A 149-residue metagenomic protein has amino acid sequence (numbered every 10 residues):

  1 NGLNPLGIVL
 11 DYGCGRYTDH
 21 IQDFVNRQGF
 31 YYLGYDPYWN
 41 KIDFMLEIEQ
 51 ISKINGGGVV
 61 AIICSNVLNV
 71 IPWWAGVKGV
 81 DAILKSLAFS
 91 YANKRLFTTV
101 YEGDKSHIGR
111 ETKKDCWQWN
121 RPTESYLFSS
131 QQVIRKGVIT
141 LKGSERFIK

Functional and structural regions predicted by a protein language model:
N1-I54, K78, R95-K149: Class I (Rossmann-like) S-adenosyl-L-methionine-dependent methyltransferase catalytic domain, capturing the SAM-binding
N55, S86-Y91: Short, conserved loop/helix-junction motifs that constitute active-site signature segments in enzyme catalytic cores
V60-A75: A short SAM/SAH-binding and catalytic strip from SAM-dependent methyltransferases
I71-S86: A short, conserved alpha-helix within the catalytic core of class I
